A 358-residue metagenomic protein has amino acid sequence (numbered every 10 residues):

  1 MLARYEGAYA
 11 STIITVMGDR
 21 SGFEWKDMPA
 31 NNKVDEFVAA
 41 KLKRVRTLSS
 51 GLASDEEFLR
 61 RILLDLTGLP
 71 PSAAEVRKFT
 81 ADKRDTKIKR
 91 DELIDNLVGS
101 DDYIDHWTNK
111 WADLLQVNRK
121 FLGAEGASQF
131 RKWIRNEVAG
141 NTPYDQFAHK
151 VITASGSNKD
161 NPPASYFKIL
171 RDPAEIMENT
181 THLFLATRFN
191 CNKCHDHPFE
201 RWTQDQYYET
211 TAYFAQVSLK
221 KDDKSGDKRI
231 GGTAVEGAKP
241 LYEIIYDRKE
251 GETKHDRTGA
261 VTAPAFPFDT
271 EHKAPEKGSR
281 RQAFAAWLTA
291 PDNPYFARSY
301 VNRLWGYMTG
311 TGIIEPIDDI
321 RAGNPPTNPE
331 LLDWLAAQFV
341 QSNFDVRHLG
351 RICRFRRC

Functional and structural regions predicted by a protein language model:
M1-K26, E36: Extended acidic/polar, glycine-enriched regions that form or flank non-catalytic beta-rich accessory modules
K26-D102, K110-C358: Primarily short, surface-exposed interaction patches in extracytoplasmic proteins
D105: Metal- or metallocofactor-binding catalytic centers and their adjacent structured scaffolds across diverse enzyme
